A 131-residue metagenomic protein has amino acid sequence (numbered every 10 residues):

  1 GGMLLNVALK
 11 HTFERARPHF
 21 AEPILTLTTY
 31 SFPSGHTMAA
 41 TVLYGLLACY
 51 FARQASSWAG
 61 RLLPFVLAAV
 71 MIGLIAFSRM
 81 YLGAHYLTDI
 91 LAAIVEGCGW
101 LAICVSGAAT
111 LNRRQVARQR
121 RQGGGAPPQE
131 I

Functional and structural regions predicted by a protein language model:
G2-A16: Transmembrane alpha-helix/helix-exit interface in multi-pass inner-membrane proteins
H19-I131: Membrane-embedded catalytic cores of phosphoryl/pyrophosphoryl-handling enzymes
